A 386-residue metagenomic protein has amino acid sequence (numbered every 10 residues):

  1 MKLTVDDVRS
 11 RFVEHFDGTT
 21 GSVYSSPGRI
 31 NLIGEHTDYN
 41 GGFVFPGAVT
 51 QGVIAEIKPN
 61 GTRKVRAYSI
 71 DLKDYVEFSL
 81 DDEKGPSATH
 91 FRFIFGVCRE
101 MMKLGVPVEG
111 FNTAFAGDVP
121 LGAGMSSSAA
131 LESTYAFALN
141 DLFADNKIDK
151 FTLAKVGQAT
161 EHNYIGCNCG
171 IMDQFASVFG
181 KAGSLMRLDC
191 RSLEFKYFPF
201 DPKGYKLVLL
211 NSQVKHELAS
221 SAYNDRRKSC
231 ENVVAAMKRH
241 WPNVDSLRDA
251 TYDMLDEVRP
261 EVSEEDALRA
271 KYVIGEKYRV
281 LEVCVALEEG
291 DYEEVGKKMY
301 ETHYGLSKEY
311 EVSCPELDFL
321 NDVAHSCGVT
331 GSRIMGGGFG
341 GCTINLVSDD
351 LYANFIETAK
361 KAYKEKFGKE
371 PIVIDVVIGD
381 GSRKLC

Functional and structural regions predicted by a protein language model:
M1-R29, I54-S87, S184-G331, L346-C386: C-terminal nucleotide
M1-Y24, I30, G34, Y39 (+6 more regions): Gly/Ser-rich oxyanion-binding loop with an adjacent helix/lid that shapes the negatively charged ligand pocket
G41-A48, R226-R227: Short Gly/aromatic-enriched secondary-structure transition segments
P46-A48, E56-P59, G105: Short, charge-rich binding segments
T113-F115, L210-S212, T343: A structural signal for short, well-ordered beta-strand segments
A130, C342-L346: FabD-like malonyl-/acyl-CoA
F339: Glycine-rich phosphate-binding loop
